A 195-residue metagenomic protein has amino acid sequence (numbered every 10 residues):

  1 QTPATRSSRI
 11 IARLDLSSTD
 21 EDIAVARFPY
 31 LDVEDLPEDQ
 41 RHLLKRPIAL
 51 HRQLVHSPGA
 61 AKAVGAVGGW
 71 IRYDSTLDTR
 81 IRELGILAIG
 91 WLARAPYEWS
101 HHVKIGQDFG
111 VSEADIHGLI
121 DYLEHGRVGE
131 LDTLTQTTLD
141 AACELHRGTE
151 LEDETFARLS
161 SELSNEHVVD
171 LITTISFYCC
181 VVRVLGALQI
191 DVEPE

Functional and structural regions predicted by a protein language model:
T2-A4, R13-L14: Compositionally biased, low-complexity segments
R9-T79: Mobile cap/lid helix-loop segments that border enzyme active or cofactor-binding sites and regulate substrate access
K45, G59-A63, R94-S100, Q136-T137 (+1 more regions): Short acidic alpha-helix initiation/capping motifs at coil-to-helix transition points, especially at protein N-termini
L54, V67-G68, L84-G90, L119-L123 (+2 more regions): Short alpha-helical scaffolding segments that buttress acidic/His motifs in well-ordered protein cores
L77, I81-I116: Conserved alpha-helical segments that form or flank metal/cofactor-binding pockets of metalloenzymes
Q107-D115, L119, V184-E195: C-terminal end-helix/capping segment
G129-L171: Acidic/histidine-rich alpha-helical segments that form the ligand environment of transition-metal centers
T155-R158, N165-V192: Preference for long, well-ordered alpha-helical segments
